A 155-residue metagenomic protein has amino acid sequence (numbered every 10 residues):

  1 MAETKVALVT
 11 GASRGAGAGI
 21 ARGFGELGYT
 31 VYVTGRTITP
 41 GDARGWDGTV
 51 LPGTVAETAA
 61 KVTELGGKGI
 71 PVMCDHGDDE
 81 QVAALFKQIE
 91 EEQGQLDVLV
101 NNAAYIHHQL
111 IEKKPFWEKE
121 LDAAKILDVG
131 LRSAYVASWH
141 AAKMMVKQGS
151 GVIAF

Functional and structural regions predicted by a protein language model:
A2-I38: Canonical Rossmann dinucleotide-binding motif of NAD(H)/NADP(H)-dependent dehydrogenases/reductases, specifically
T4-K5, G67-K68, Q95-L96, M145-F155: Active-site loop of short-chain dehydrogenase/reductase
L27-E57: Conserved glycine-rich Rossmann-like NAD(P)H-binding loop of the short-chain dehydrogenase/reductase
G48-A56, A83, I106-A124, K147: Conserved mid-core segment of classical short-chain dehydrogenase/reductases
P52-G53, M73-L85: The beta1-alpha1 cofactor-binding region of Rossmann-like NAD(H)/NADP(H)-dependent oxidoreductases
L65-K68, Q88-N101, H107: A glycine-rich helix->loop->beta "capping" turn within Rossmann-like NAD(P)(H)-dependent oxidoreductase domains
L85, V100, A137-A141: Hydrophobic positions on the long internal alpha-helix of Rossmann-like NAD(P)-dependent oxidoreductase domains
D97, Y105, W117-V136, S150 (+1 more regions): Catalytic Tyr-X3-Lys loop
